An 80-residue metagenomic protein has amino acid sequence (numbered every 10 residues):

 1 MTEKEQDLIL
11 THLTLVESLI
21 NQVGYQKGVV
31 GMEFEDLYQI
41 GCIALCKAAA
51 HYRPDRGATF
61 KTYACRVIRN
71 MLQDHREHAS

Functional and structural regions predicted by a protein language model:
M1-S80: Alpha-helical promoter-recognition and RNA polymerase-docking modules of transcription initiation factors, dominated by
